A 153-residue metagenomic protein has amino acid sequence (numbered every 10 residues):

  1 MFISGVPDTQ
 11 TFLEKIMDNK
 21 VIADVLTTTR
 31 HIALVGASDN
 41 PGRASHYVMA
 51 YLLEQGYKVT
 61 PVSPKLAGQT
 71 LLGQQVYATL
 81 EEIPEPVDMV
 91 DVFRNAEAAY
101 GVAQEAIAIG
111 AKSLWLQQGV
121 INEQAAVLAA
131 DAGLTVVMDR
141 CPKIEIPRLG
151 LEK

Functional and structural regions predicted by a protein language model:
G5-T29: Short N-terminal or domain-adjacent regulatory/targeting segments
G42-R43, Y51-T70: NAD(P)-binding Rossmann-fold cofactor-contacting core
Q55-Y57, I109-L114, A132-L134: A short helix->loop->beta-strand "cap" motif at the edges of active sites that frequently abuts
Q74-T79: Conserved SAM-binding strand-loop segment of SAM-dependent methyltransferases
L80-V120: Mid-chain, well-packed structural core segment of small domains
Q118-E145: Rossmann-fold NAD(P)-binding glycine/threonine-rich loop
E145-K153: A charged, well-structured terminal subsegment
